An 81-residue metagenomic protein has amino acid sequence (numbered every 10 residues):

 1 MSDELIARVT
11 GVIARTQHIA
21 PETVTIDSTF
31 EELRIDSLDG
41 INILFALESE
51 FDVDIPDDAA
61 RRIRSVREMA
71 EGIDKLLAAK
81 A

Functional and structural regions predicted by a protein language model:
M1-I35, N42-L44, S49-A81: Phosphopantetheine-dependent thiolation modules in NRPS/PKS and related acyl-activating systems
